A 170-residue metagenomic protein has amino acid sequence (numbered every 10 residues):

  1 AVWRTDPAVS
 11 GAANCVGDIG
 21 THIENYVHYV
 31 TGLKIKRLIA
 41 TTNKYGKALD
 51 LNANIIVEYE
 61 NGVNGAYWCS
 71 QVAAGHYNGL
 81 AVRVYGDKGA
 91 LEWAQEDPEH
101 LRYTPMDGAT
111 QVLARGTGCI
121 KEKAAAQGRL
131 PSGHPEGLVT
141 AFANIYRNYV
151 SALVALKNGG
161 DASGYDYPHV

Functional and structural regions predicted by a protein language model:
A1-K47, N54-V57, L101, G159-G160: Predominantly a Rossmann-like dinucleotide-binding segment in NAD(P)-dependent oxidoreductases
R4, R37, N54, Y59 (+2 more regions): C-terminal glycine/acidic-rich active-site capping loop/insertion
D18, G79, P168-V170: Residue-level signal for the nucleotide or nucleotide-sugar donor/cofactor binding architecture
T21, W68-H76: Glycine-rich phosphate/pyrophosphate-binding beta-alpha loops
L33-K34, L49, V63, H76-L80: Glycine/proline-rich active-site loop of Rossmann-fold NAD(P)-dependent oxidoreductases
T42, Y59, C69-Q71: Short beta-strand segments enriched in hydrophobic/aromatic residues within well-folded beta-rich domains
Y45-L49, A73-H76, E92: Short glycine/serine/proline-enriched coil/turn segments at secondary-structure junctions
A66-C69, W93-A94: Beta-strand scaffold of nucleotide-dependent catalytic cores
